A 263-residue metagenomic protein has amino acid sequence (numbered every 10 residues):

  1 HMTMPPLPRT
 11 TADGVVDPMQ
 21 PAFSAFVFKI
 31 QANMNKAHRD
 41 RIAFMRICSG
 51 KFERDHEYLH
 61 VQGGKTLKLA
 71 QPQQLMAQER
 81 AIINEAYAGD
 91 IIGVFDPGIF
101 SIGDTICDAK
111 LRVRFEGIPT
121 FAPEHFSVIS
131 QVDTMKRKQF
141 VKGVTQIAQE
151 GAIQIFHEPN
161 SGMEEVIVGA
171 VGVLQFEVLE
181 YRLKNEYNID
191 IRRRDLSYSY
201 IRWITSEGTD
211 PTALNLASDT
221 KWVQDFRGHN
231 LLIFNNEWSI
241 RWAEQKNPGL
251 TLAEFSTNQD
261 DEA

Functional and structural regions predicted by a protein language model:
H1-A263: Structural and coupling elements of P-loop NTPases
